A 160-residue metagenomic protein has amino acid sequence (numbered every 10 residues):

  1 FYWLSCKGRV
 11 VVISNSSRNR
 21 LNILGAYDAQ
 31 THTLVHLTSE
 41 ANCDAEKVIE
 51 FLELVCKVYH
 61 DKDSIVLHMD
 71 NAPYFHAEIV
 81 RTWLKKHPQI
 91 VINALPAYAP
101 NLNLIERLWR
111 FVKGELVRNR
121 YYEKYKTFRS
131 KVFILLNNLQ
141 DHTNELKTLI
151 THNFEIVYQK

Functional and structural regions predicted by a protein language model:
F1-E53, H152-K160: Extended, low-complexity cationic-aromatic segments
G8-S16, H87-R107, Y121: RNase H-like polynucleotidyl transferase catalytic core
G25-A26, H32, L52, D70 (+5 more regions): Mobile genetic element proteins and their domesticated derivatives, centered on retroelements and DNA transposons
L34, H76-A77: Conserved protein kinase catalytic core
I49-D63, I92-A99, R107, K113: A structural preference for long, well-packed, hydrophobic secondary-structure segments
K62-H76, Y98, N103: Acidic/histidine-rich, metal-coordinating catalytic segments
E78-H87: Short, aromatic/basic amphipathic alpha-helical patches
E106-K160: C-terminal anion-handling pockets and recognition modules
